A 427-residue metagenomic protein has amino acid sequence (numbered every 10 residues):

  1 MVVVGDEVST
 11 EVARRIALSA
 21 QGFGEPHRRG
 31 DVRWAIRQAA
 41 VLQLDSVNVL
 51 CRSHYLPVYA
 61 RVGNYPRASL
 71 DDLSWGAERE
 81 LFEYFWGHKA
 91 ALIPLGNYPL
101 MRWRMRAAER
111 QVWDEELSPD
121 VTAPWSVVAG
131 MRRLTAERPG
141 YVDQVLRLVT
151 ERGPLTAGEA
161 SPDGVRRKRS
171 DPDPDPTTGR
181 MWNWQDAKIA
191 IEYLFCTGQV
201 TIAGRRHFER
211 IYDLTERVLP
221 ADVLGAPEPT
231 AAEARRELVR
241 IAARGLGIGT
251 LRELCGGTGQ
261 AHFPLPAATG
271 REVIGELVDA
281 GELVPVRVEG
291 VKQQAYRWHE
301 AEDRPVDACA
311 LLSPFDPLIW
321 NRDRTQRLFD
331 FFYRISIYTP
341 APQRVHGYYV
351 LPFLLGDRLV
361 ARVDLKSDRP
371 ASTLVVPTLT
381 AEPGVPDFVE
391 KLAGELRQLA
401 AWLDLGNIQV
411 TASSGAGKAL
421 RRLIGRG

Functional and structural regions predicted by a protein language model:
M1-G427: Long, charged, low-complexity, helical-prone intrinsically disordered regions
